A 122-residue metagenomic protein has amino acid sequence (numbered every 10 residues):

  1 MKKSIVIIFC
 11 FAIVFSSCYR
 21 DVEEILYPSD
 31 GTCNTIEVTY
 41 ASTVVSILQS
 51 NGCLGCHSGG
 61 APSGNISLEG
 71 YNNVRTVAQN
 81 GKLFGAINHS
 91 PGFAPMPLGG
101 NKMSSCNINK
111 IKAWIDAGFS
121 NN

Functional and structural regions predicted by a protein language model:
M1-C18: Sec-dependent bacterial lipoprotein signal peptides
C18-N122: Aromatic- and Gly/Pro-enriched helix-to-coil junctions and flexible linker segments
